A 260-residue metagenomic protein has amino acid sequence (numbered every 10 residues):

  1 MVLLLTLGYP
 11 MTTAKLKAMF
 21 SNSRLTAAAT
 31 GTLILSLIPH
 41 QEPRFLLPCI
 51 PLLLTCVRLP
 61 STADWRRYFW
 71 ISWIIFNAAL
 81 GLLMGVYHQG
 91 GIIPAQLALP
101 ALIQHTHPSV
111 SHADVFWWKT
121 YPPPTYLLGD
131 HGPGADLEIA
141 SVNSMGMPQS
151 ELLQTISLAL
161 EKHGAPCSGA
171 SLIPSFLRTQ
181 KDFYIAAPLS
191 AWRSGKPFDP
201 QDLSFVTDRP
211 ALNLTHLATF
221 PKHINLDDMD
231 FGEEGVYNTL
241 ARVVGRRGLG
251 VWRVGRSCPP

Functional and structural regions predicted by a protein language model:
M1-M19, T32: Hydrophobic, aromatic-rich transmembrane alpha-helices and their immediate juxtamembrane boundary segments
L3, T30-C56, L99, K181-L189: C-terminal, well-structured subdomains that either form a transmembrane helix-short loop-helix hairpin in multi-pass
L4, R24-L33, C49-S61, Y68-A79: Hydrophobic alpha-helical cores of multi-pass transmembrane domains in eukaryotic membrane proteins
P10, L16, P39-E42, L54 (+4 more regions): Short amphipathic alpha-helical interaction elements and helix-loop-helix interfaces that mediate dimerization
K15-L25, R66-R67: Membrane-interfacial loop-to-transmembrane alpha-helix junctions, especially the N-terminal start
N22, T26, L35-I50, A63 (+1 more regions): Membrane-interface catalytic loops of GT-C/OST-like multi-pass glycosylation enzymes that act
A63-G250: Catalytic lumenal/periplasmic loop and adjoining terminal transmembrane helix of membrane glycan-assembly enzymes
L249-P260: C-terminal helix/juxtamembrane-tail motif
